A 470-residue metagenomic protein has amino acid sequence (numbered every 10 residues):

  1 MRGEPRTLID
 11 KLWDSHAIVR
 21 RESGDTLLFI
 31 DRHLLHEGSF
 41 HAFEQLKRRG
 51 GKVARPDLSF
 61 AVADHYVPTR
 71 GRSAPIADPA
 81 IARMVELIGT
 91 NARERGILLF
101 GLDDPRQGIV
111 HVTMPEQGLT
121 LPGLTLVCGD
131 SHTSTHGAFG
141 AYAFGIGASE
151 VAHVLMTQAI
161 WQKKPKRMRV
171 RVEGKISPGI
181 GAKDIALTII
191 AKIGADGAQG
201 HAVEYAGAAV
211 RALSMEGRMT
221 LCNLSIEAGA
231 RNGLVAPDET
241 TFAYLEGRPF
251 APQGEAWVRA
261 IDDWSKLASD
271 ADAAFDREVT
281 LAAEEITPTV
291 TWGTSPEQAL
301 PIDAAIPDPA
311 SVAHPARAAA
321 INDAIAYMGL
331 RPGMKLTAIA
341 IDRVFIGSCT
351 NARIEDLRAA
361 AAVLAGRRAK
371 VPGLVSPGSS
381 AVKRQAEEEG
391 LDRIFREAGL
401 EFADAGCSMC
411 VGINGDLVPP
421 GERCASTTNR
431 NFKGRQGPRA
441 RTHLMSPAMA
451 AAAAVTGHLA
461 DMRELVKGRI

Functional and structural regions predicted by a protein language model:
M1-I470: Fe-S-dependent hydro-lyases/dehydratases of central metabolism
